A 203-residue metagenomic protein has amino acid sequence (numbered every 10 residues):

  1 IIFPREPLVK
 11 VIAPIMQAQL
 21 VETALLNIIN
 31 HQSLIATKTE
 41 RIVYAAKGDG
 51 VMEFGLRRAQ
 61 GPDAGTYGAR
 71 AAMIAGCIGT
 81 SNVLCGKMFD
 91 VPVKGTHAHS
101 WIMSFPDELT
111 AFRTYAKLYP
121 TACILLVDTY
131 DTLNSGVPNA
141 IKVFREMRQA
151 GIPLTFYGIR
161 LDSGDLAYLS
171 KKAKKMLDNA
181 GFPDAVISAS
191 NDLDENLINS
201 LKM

Functional and structural regions predicted by a protein language model:
I2-P183, L193-S200: Buried, small/hydrophobic-residue-enriched core segments of structured protein domains
V186: Active-site neighborhood of glycoside hydrolase catalytic domains
S190: Short acidic/histidine-rich active-site segments
M203: Active-site loop ensemble at the mouth of alpha/beta enzyme cores that anchors a bound cofactor
